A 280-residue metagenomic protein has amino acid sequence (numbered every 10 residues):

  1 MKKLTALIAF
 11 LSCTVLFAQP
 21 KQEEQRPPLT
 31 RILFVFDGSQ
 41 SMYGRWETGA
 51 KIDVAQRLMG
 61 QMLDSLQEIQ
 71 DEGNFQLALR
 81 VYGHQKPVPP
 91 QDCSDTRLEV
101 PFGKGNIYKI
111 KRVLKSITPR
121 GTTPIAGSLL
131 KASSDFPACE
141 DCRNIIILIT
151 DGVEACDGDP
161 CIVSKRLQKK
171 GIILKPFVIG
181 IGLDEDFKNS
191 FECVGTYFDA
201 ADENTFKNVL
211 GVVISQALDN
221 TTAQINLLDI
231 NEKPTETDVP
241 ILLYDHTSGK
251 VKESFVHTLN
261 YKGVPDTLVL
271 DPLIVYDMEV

Functional and structural regions predicted by a protein language model:
M1-Q22: Bacterial Sec-dependent N-terminal signal peptides
Q25-L98, S128-L129, R143-T150, P176 (+1 more regions): Von Willebrand factor
P87-P89, D95-I145, E154-C156, K175-F187 (+1 more regions): Von Willebrand factor
I214-N231: A short, Gly/Thr-enriched small/hydrophobic beta-strand-prone motif that recurs across taxa
N226-V239, H246: Structural motif
V239-G263: Short amphipathic beta-strand segments in non-cytosolic proteins
L259-V280: Short Pro-Gly-centered beta-turn/loop motif in secreted/extracellular proteins
